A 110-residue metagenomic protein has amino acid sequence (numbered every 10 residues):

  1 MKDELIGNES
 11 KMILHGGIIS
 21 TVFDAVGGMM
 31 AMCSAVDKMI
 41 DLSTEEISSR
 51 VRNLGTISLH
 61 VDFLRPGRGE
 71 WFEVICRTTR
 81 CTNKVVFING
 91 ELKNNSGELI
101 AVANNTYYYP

Functional and structural regions predicted by a protein language model:
M1-L14: Catalytic strand-loop segment that frames the active site of acyl-thioester-processing enzymes
L5, M29, Y109: Feature marks short, surface-exposed loop/turn motifs that line or immediately flank catalytic pockets and channel
L14, L54-T56, I100: A broad, structural micro-motif
H15, I19: Hydrophobic (often cysteine-bearing) scaffold residues that line and stabilize catalytic clefts of nucleotide/cofactor
S20-T21, A25-M29: Short, residue-level hotspots on alpha-helical faces of the histone-fold and other alpha-helical interaction modules
T21, T56, T106: Ser/Thr-centric signal marking residues that sit in or immediately flank functional binding/regulatory motifs
M30-E73: Hydrophobic beta-strand-centered segment that forms part of the acyl-chain substrate-binding groove
D37, F63-P110: HotDog/MaoC-like acyl-thioester-processing domains
